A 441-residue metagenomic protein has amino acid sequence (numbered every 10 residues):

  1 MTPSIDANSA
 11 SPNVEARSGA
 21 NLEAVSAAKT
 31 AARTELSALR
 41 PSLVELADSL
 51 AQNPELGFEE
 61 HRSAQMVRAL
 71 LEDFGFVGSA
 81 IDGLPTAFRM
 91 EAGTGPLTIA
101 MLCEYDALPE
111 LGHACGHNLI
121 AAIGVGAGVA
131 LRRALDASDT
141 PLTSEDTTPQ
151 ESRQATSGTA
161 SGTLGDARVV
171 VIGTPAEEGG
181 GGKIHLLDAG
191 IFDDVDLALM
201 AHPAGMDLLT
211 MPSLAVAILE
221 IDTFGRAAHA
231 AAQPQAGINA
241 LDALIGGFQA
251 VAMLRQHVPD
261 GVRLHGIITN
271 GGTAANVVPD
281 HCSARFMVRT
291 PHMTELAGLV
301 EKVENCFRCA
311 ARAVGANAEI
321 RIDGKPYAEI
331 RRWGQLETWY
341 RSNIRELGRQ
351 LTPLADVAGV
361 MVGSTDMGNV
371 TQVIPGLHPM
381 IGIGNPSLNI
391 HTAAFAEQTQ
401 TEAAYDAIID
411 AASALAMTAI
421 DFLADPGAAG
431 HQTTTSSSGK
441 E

Functional and structural regions predicted by a protein language model:
M1-N13: N-terminal acidic, proline/glycine-rich, low-complexity intrinsically disordered segments
T2-S4, I245-E441: Metal-dependent amide/peptide-bond hydrolase catalytic core, centered on the "pita-bread" metallohydrolase fold
I5, E15-R17, N21-A137, L142 (+2 more regions): Acidic/His- and Gly-rich active-site-bordering loop/insert found across diverse amide/peptide-bond hydrolases
R40-V44, A64-R68, G124, L241 (+5 more regions): Hydrophobic face of alpha-helices
L50, M101, H117, V171 (+7 more regions): Divalent metal-coordination and catalytic microenvironments
V67, L71, I123-L131, K183 (+2 more regions): Buried hydrophobic packing segments
F88-R89, D106-A114, N118-L119, D139-P141 (+4 more regions): Histidine/acidic-residue-rich, glycine-tolerant segments that coordinate divalent metal ions
A100-L102, F224, H378-G382: Non-cysteine beta-strand/loop elements that form the S-adenosyl-L-methionine
